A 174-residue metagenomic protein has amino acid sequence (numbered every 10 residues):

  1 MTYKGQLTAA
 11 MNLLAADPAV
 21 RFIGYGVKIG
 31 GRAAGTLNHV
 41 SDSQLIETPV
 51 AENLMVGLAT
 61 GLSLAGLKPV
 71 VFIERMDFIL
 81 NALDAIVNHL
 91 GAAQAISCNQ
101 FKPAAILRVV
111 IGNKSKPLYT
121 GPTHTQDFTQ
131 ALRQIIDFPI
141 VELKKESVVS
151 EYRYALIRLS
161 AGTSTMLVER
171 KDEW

Functional and structural regions predicted by a protein language model:
M1-W174: Thiamine diphosphate
